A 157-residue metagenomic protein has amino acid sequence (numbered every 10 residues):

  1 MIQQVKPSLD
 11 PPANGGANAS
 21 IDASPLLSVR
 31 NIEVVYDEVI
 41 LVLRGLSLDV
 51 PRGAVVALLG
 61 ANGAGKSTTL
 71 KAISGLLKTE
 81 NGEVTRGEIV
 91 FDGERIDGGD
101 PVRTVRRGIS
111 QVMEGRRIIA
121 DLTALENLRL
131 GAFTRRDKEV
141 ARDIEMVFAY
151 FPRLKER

Functional and structural regions predicted by a protein language model:
D37-E38, V56, L77-E80, A124-R142 (+1 more regions): ABC-type ATPase nucleotide-binding domains, specifically the catalytic core motifs of the NBD
V39-L41, R103: Short coil-to-beta microelement around the adenine-binding A-loop and adjacent beta1/P-loop entry of ABC ATPase
V56-A57, Q111: Short beta-strand immediately N-terminal to the Walker A/P-loop
L59-A64: The feature captures the beta-strand-to-loop junction immediately N-terminal to the Walker
S74: Helix-to-loop junction immediately C-terminal to a conserved catalytic motif
V84-E94, R107, V140-M146: Conserved ABC transporter NBD signature motif
